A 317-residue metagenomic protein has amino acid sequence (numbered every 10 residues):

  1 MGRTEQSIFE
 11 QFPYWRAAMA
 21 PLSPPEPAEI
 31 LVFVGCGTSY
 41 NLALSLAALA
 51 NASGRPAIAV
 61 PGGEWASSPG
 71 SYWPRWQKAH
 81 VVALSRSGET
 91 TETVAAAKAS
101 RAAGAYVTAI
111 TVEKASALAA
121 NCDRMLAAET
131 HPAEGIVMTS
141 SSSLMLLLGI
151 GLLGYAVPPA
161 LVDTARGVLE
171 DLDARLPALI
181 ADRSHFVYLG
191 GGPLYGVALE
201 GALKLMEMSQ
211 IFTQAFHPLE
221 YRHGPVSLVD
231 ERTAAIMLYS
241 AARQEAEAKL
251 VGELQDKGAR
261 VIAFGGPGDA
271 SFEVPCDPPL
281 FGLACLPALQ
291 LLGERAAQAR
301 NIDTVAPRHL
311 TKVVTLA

Functional and structural regions predicted by a protein language model:
G2-L22, E26-E29, R124-A234, Q244 (+1 more regions): Active-site phosphate/pyrophosphate-binding segments
Q6, A20, L44, A95-K98 (+1 more regions): A broad, structural surface signal
E26-L161, D171-L172, G191, V226 (+4 more regions): Glycine-rich phosphate-binding loops that contact phosphosugars or nucleotide phosphates
I211, A241, R260, E294 (+1 more regions): Short, well-ordered loop/turn and helix-capping segments at boundaries between secondary-structure elements and domains
F272-A317: Peripheral docking tails and interdomain loops at the edges of cofactor- or intermediate-handling domains
